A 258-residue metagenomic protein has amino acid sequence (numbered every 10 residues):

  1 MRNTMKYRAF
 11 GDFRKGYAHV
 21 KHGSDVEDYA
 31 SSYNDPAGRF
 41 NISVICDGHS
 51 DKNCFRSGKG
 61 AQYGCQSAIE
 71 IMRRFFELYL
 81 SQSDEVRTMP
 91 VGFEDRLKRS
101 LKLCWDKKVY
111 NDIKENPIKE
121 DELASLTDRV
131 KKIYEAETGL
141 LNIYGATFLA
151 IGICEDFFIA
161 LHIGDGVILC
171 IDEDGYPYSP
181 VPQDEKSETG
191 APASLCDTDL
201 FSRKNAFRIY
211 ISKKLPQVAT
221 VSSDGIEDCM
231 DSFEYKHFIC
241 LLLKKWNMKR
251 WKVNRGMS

Functional and structural regions predicted by a protein language model:
M1-R73, G166, D199-S202, F207-Y210: N-terminal entry segment of metal-dependent catalytic domains or homologous docking segments
A9-S24, E120-L141, G145, D172-K214 (+1 more regions): PP2C/PPM family metal-dependent serine/threonine protein phosphatase catalytic domain, recognizing the conserved
I42, G139-L140, F157, M248-W251: Catalytic phosphate/metal-binding cores of nucleic-acid and nucleotide-processing enzymes, i.e., regions that mediate
S43-D47, L161-I163, T220-S222: Short hydrophobic beta-strand that contains or immediately precedes a catalytic carboxylate
N53-C54, I159, C170-D172, C229-D231: Short helix/loop capping segments that flank catalytic or ligand/cofactor-binding pockets
G58, G190-S258: C-terminal catalytic subdomain
Q66-K108, D112-I113, P117, F238-S258: Helix-loop-helix
Q82-L169, K204-K213: Catalytic core of PPM/PP2C metal-dependent serine/threonine phosphatase domains
